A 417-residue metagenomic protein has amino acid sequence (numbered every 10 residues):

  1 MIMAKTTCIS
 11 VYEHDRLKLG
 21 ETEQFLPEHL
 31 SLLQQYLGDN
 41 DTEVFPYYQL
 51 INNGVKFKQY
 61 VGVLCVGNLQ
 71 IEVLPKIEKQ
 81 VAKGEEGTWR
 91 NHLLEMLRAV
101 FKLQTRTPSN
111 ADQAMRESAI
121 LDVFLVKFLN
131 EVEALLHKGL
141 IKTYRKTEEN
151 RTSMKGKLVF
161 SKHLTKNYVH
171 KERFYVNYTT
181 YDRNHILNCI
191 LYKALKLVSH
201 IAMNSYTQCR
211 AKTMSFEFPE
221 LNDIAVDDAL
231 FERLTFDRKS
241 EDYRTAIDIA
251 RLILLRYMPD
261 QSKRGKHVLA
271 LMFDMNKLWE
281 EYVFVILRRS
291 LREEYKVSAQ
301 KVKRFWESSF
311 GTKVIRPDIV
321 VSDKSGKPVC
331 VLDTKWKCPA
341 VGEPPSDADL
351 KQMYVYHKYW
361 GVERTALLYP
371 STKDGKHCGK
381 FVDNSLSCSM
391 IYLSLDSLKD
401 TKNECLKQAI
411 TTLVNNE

Functional and structural regions predicted by a protein language model:
M1-L37, K263-E417: Catalytic core segments in nucleotide and nucleic-acid processing enzymes
I2-K263, L269: Residue(s) in the substrate-gating loop at a strand-loop-helix junction that position the organic substrate next
